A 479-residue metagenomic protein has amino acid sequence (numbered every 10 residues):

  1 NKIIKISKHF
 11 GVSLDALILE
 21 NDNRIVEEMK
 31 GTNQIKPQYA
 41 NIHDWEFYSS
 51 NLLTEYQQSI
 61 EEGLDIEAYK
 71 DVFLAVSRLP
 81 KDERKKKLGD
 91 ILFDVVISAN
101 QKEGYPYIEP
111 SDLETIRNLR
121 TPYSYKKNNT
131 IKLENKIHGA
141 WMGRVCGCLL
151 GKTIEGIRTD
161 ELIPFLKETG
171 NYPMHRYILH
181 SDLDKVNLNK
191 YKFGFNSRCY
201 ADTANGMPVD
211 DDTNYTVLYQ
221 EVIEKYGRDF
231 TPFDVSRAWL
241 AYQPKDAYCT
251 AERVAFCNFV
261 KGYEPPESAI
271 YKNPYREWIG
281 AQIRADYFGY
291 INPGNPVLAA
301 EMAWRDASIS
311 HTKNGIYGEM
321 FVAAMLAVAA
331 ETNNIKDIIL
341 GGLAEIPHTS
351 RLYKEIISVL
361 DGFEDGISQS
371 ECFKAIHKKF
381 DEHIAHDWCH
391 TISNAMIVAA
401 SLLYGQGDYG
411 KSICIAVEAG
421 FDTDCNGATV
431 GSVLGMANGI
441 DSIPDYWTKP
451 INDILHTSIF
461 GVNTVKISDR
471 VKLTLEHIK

Functional and structural regions predicted by a protein language model:
K2-A16: DNA major-groove recognition helix of helix-turn-helix/homeodomain DNA-binding modules
A16-E28: Short, charged recognition helix plus adjacent turn of helix-turn-helix-like nucleic-acid-binding domains
E28-E103: Long, charge-dense tracts
M29, C146-K152, I157-M174, H311-A327 (+3 more regions): Catalytic phosphate/nucleotide-handling subdomain of diverse soluble enzymes
N118-N129, R253-I279, A285-A299, A303-I309 (+1 more regions): Accessory "access/gating" subregions that flank catalytic or transport cores
T121-C146, L150-D211: An N-terminal structural lobe/cap that precedes and organizes the functional/catalytic core across diverse proteins
T159, I163, K167-E168, Y172 (+5 more regions): Surface-exposed loop and adjacent secondary-structure segments within mature catalytic domains
R198-V235, W239-P244: Aromatic-rich carbohydrate-recognition surfaces in CAZymes
